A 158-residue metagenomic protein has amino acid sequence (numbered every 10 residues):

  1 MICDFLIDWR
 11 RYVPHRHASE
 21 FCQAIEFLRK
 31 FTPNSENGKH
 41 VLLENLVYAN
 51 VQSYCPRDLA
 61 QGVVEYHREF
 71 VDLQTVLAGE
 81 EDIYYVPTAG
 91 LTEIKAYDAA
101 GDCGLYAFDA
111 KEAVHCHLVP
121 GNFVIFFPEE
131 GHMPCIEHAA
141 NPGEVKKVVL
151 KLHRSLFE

Functional and structural regions predicted by a protein language model:
M1-V51, V63: A short, N-terminal "cap"/entry segment at the start of jelly-roll beta-barrel domains of the cupin/DSBH fold
L43-E44, A60-V71, A89-D98, K111 (+2 more regions): A short beta-loop-beta micro-motif enriched in histidine and acidic residues
L46, F70, E80-D82, N122 (+1 more regions): Structural motif
A49-H67, L77-T92, P128: Conserved short histidine dyad/triad with adjacent acidic residue
E69-E81, P87, A96-A107, K151-L152: Short, conserved beta-strand element in jelly-roll/cupin
Y85-P87, C135-H138: A short secondary-structure junction signal
H117-E137: Conserved metal-binding segment of the jelly-roll/cupin
F123-I125, N141-E158: A short hydrophobic beta-strand segment most commonly corresponding to one strand of the jelly-roll/cupin
